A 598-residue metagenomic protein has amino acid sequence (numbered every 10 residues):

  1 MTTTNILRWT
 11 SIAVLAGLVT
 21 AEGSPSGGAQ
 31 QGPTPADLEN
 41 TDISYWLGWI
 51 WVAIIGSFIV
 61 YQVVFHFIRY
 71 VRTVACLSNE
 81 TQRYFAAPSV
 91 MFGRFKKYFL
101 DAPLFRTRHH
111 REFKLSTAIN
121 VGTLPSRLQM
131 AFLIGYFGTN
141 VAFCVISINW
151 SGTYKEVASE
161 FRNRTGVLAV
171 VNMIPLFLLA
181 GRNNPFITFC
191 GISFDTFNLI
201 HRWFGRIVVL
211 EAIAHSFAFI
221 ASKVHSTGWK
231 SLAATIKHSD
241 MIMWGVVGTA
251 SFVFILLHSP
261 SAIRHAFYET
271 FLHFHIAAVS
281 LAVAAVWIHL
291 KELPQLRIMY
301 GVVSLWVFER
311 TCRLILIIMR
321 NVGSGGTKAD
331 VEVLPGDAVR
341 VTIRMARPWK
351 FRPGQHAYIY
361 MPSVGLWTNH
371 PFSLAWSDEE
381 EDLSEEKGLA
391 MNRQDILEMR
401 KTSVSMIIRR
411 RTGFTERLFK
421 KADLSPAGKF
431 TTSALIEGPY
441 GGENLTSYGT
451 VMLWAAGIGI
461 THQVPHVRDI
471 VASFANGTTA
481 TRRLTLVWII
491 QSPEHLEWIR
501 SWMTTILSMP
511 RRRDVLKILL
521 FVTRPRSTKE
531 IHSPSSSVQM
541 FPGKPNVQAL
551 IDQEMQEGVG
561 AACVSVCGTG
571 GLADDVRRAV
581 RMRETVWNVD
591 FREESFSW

Functional and structural regions predicted by a protein language model:
G17-L38, F85-V121, F137-G152, A180-F189 (+3 more regions): Membrane-proximal N-terminal segments immediately preceding the first transmembrane helix
A21-S24, Q30, I68-A86, I148-S159 (+5 more regions): Interhelical loop segments of eukaryotic multi-pass membrane proteins
P25-I50, E112-P125, S147-R164, C190-I200 (+5 more regions): Juxtamembrane membrane-interface segments at transmembrane-helix boundaries in membrane proteins
S26-A36, S280, L397-K401, M406 (+5 more regions): Reductase modules of NAD(P)H-dependent flavoproteins
G56-N79, L178-F186, P260-A266, V307-G325 (+1 more regions): Transmembrane-helix exit/juxtamembrane "anchor" motif
G56-V60, M130-V145, R164-R182, I200-A221 (+4 more regions): Hydrophobic alpha-helical cores of multi-pass transmembrane domains in eukaryotic membrane proteins
R264, E269, H273, A277-H289 (+3 more regions): Membrane-proximal cytosolic interface modules of multi-pass membrane proteins
R340-F351, Q355-M452, R468, T523 (+3 more regions): FAD-binding FR-type
